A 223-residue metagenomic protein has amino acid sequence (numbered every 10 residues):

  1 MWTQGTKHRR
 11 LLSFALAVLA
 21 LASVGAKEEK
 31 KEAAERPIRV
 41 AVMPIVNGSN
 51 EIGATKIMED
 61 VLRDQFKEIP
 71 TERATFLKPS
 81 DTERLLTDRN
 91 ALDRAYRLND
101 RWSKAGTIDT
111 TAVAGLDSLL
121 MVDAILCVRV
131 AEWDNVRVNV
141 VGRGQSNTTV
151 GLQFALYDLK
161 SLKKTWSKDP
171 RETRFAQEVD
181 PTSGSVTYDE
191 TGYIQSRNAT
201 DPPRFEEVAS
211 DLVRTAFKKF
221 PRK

Functional and structural regions predicted by a protein language model:
W2-F14: Bacterial N-terminal signal peptides that target proteins for export
S13-A22: Bacterial N-terminal signal peptides
G25-R39, A114-M121, N135, G144-G151 (+1 more regions): C-terminal/domain-edge helix-coil "capping" segments
P37-S49, L92, G192: Acidic/histidine-rich, surface-exposed loop or edge segments in extracytoplasmic proteins
V40-P44, L126-N135: Glycine- and acidic-rich phosphate- and metal-coordinating loops
P44-G53, D100-W102, N139-R143, I194-P203: Second-shell loop/turn segments in exported
S49-R129, Y157-S167, K219: N-terminal segment of the mature soluble domain
T87-R89, R137-V140: Short, conserved acidic/polar surface loops in the N-terminal third of protein domains
